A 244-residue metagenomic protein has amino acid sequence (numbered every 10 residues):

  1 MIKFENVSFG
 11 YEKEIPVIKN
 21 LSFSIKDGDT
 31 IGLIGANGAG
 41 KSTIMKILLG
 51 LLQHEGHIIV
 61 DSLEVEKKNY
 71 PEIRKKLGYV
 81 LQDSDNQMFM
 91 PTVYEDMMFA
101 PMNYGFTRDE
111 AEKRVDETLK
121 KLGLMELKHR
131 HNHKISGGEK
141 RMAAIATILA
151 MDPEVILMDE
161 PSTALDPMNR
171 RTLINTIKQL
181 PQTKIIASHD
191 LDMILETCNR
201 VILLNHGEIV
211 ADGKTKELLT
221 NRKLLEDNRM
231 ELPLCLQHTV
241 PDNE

Functional and structural regions predicted by a protein language model:
I34-A36: The feature captures the beta-strand-to-loop junction immediately N-terminal to the Walker
G56-V65, I73: Conserved ABC transporter NBD signature motif
D109-L127: Conserved ABC ATPase "signature" region
S188-H189: H-loop/switch region of ABC-family ATPase nucleotide-binding domains
I194-E196: A short, surface-exposed alpha-helical micro-motif characterized by mixed small hydrophobic and charged/polar residues
K216, T220-E244: ABC ATPase nucleotide-binding domains
